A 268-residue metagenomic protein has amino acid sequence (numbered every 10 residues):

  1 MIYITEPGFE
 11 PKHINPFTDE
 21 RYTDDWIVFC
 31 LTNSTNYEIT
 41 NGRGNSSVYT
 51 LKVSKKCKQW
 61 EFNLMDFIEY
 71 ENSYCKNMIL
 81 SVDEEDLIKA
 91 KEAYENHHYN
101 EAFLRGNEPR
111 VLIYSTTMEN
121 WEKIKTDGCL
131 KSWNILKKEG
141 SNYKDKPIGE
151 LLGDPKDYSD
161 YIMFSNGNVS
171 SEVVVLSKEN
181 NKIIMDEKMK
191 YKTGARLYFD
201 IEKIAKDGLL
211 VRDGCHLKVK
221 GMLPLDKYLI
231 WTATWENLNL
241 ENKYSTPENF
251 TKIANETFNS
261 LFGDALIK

Functional and structural regions predicted by a protein language model:
M1-N107, K156-D160, V169-K268: Conserved NAD+-utilizing ADP-ribose enzyme module
K91-I135: Short, extreme N-terminal leader segments that mark the start of a protein/domain
S115-T117, F164-S165, F199: Hydrophobic side chains in beta-strands
K123, G128, S132-S171: A glycine-rich, hydrophobic loop/mini-helix early in the fold
